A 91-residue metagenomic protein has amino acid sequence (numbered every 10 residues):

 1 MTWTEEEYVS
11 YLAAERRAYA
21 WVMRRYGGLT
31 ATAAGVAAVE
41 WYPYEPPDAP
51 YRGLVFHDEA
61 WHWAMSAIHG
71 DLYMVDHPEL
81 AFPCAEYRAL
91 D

Functional and structural regions predicted by a protein language model:
M1-D91: C-terminal alpha-helical interaction appendages
